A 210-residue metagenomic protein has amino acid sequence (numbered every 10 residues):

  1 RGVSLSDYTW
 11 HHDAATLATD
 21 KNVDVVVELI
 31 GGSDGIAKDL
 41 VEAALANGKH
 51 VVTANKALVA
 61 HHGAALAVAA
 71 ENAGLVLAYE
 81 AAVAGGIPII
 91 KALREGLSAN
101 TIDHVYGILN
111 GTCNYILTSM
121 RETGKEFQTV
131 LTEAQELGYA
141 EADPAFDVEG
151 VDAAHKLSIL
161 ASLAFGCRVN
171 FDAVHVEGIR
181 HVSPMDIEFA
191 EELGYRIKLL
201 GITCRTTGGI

Functional and structural regions predicted by a protein language model:
R1-N47: N-terminal glycine-/serine-/threonine-rich beta1-alpha1-beta2 phosphate-ribose binding loop of Rossmann-like
W10-H11, T19, V27-E28, V51-A54 (+3 more regions): General beta-strand structural signal in soluble alpha/beta enzymes
L17, A43-A44, A70, A134 (+1 more regions): Generic structural signal for hydrophobic
V23, I102, G194-Y195: Short, high-confidence coil segments that cap the C-terminus of an alpha-helix and link into the following beta-strand
G32-N47, A54-G96: Rossmann-fold NAD(P)-binding glycine/threonine-rich loop
E71-D147, V151-D152, I159: Rossmann-like NAD(P)H-binding beta-loop-alpha module
T129-I210: Substrate-binding/catalytic subdomain of NAD(P)-dependent oxidoreductase enzymes
